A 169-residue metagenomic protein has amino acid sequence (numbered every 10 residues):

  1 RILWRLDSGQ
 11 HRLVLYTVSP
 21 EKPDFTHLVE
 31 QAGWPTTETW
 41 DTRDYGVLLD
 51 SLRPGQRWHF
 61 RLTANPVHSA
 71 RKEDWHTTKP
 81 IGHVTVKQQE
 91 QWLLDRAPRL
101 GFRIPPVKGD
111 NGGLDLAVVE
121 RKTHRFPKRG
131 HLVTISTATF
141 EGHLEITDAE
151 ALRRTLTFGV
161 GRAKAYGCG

Functional and structural regions predicted by a protein language model:
R1-G169: RNA-interacting cores
